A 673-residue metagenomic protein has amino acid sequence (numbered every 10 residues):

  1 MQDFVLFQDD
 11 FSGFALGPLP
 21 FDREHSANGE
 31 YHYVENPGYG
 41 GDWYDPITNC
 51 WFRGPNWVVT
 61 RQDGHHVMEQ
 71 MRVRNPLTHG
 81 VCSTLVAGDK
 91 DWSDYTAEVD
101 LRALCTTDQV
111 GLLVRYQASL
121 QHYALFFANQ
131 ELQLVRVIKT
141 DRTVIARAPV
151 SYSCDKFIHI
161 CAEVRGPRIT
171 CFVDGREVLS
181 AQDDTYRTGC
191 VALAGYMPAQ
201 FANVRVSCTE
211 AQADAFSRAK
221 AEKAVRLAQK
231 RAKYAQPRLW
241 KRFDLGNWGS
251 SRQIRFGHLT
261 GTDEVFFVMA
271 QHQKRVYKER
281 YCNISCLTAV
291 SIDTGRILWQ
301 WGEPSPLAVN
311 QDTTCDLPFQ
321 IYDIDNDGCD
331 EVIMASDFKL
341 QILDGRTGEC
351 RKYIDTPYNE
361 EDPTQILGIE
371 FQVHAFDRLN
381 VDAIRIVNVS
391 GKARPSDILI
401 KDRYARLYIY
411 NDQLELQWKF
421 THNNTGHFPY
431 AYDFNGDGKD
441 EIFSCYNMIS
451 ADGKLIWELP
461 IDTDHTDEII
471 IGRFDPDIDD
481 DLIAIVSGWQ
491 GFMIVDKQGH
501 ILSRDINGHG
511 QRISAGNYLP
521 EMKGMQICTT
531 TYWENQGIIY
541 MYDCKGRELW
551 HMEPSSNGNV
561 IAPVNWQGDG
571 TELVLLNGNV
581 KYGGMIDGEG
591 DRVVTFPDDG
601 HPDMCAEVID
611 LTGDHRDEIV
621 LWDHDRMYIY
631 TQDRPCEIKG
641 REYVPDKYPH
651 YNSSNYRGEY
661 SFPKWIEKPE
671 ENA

Functional and structural regions predicted by a protein language model:
M1-P237: Extracellular glycan-recognition regions
M1-W57, R61-H65, T170, V178-L179 (+1 more regions): Beta-propeller-forming repeat regions
